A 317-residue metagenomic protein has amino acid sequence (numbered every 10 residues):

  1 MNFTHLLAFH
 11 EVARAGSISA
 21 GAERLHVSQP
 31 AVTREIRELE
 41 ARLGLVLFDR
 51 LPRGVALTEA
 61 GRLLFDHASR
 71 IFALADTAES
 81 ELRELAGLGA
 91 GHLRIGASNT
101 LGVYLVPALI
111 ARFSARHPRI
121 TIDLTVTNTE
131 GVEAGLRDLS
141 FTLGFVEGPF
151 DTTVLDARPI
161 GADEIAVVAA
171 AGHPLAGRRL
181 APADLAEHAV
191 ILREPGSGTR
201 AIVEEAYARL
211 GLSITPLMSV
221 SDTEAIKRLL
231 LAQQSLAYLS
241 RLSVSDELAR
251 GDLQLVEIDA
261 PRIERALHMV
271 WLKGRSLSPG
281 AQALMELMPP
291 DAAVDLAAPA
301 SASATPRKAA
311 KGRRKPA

Functional and structural regions predicted by a protein language model:
H10-S28: Short helix-boundary/capping micro-motifs
E40-R62: A short LG(V/I)-centered, amphipathic sequence patch enriched for acidic residue(s) preceding the LG motif
R42-L43, L64-A86, G148: Alpha-helical linker/hinge and terminal dimerization helices associated with HTH transcriptional regulators
A90-T153, V220: Central regulatory/effector-binding core of bacterial HTH transcription factors
L105, G198, Q254-A298: A late-sequence structural motif
N128-E133, R137-F141, V146-E147, T199-V256 (+1 more regions): Hydrophobic hinge/microswitch elements
T152-V190, P195: Flexible hinge/capping segments at coil-to-helix
D156-A166, M218, R250-I263, K273: Short beta-strand->loop
